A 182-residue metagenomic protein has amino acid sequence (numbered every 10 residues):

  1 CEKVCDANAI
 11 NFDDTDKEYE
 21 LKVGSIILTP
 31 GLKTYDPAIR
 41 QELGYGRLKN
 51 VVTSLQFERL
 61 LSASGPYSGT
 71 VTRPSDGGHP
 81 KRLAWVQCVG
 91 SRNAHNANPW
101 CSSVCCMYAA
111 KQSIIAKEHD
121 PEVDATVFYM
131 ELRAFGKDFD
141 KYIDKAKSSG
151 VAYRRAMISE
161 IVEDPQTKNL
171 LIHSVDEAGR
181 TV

Functional and structural regions predicted by a protein language model:
C1-E2, A38: Cysteine-cluster motifs in flexible loop/terminal segments that predominantly coordinate metals
E2-D16, E20-L21, S25-K33, A110-V182: A Rossmann-like FAD-binding core segment of flavoenzymes
N11-D14, E20, P30-G136: Rossmann-like dinucleotide/flavin-binding elements
